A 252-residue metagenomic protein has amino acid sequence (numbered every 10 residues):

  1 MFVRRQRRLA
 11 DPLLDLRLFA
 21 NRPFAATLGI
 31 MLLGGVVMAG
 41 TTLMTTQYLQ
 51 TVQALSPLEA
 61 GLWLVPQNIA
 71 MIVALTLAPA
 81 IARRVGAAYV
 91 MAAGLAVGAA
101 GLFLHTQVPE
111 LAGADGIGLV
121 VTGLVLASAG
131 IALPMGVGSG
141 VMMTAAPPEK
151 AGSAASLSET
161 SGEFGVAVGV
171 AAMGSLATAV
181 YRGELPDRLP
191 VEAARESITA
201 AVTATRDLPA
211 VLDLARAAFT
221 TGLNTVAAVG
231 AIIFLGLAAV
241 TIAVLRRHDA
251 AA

Functional and structural regions predicted by a protein language model:
M1-V3, A238: Hydrophobic core of alpha-helical transmembrane segments in multi-pass integral membrane proteins
A10-R182, N224-G230, F234-L237, V244-R246: 12-transmembrane solute porter fold
R182-R206: Juxtamembrane non-transmembrane "cap" segments at the membrane-aqueous interface of multi-pass membrane proteins
T205-D207, V211-L214, V244-A252: Intrinsic disorder in cytosolic terminal tails and internal cytosolic loops of multi-pass membrane transporters
V211-A231: Individual transmembrane alpha-helix segments
